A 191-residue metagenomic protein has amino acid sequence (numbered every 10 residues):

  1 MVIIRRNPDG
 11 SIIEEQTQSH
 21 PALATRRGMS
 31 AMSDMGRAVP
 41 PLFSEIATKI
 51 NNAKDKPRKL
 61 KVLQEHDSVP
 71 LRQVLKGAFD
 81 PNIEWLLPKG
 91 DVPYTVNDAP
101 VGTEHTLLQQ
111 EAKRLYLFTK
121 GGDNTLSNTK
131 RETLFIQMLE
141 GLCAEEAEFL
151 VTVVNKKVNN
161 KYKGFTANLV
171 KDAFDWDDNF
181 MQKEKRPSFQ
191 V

Functional and structural regions predicted by a protein language model:
V2-V191: N-terminal nucleic-acid-engaging modules of covalent nucleotidyltransferase systems
